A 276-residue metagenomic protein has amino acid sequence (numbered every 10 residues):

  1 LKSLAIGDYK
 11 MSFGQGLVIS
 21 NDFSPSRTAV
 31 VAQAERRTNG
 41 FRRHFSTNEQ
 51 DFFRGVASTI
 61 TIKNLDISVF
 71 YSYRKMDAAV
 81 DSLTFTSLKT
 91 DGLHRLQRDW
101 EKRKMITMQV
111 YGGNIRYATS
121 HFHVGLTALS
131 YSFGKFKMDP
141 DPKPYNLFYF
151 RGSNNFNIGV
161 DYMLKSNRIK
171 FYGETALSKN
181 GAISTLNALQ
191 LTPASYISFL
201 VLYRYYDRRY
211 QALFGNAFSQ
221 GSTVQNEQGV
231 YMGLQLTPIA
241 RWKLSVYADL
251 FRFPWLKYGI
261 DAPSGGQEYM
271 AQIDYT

Functional and structural regions predicted by a protein language model:
L1-F41, F45-D77, Y196-A212: Outer membrane beta-barrel
L1-Y9, L17, R103-T107, I115 (+1 more regions): Beta-stranded membrane pore/translocator domains
G16-S20, M76-F85, F136-P140, L213-G215 (+1 more regions): Outer-membrane beta-barrel and related beta-rich outer-membrane complex signature in Gram-negative bacteria
V30-A34, S87-L88, M138-Y149: Solvent-exposed loop segments that connect transmembrane elements
Q33-R36, D91-G92, K165-N167: A short alpha-helix capping/helix-coil boundary motif
G40-N48, S82, Q97-M105, Y111-G112 (+2 more regions): Extracellular/periplasm-exposed beta-strand and loop segments of Gram-negative cell-envelope proteins, dominated by
Q50-R95, K104-N114: Aromatic- and glycine-enriched pocket-lining scaffold segments that form the walls of small-molecule binding clefts
D51, I106-P140, L147-T276: Exposed, low-structure sequence patches enriched in small/polar residues
